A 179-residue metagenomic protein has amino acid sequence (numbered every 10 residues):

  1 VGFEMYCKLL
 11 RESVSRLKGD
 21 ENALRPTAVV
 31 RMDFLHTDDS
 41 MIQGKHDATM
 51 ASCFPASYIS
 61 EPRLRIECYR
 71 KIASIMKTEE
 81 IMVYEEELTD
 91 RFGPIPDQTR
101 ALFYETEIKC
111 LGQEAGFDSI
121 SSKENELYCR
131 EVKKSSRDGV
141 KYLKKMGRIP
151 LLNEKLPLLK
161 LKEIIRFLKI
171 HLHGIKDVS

Functional and structural regions predicted by a protein language model:
V1-S179: Accessory helical-bundle/CTD segments and flexible terminal tails appended to RecA-like ATPase motors
